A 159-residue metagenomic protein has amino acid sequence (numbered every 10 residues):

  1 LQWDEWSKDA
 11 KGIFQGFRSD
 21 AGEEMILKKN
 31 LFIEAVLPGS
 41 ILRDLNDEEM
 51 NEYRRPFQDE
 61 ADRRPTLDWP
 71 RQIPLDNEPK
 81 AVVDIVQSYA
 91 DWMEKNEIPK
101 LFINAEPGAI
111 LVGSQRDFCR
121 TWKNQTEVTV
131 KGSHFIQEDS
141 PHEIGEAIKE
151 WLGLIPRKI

Functional and structural regions predicted by a protein language model:
L1-I33: Flexible "cap/lid" loop of the alpha/beta hydrolase fold
L1-Q2, E106, K131: Nucleotide-sugar donor-binding loop of glycosyltransferases
D4, A109-I110, F135-D139: A short, basic/aromatic alpha-helical/loop segment that forms part of the nucleotidyl-sugar donor-binding site
W6-K8, V112-S114, A147: Short glycine-/acidic-enriched loop or helix-start segments at secondary-structure transitions that form or flank
I33-L45, E52-Q58, Q72-E78: Helix-loop "lid/cap" segments that line or gate small-molecule binding pockets
L37, M50-R54, L67, C119 (+2 more regions): Non-transmembrane alpha-helical segments in soluble domains of secreted/periplasmic/extracellular proteins
D44, A61-T121, E127: Conserved serine/cysteine hydrolase catalytic core
K123-I159: Catalytic active-site module of serine/aspartate enzymes centered on a nucleophile-bearing elbow/loop
